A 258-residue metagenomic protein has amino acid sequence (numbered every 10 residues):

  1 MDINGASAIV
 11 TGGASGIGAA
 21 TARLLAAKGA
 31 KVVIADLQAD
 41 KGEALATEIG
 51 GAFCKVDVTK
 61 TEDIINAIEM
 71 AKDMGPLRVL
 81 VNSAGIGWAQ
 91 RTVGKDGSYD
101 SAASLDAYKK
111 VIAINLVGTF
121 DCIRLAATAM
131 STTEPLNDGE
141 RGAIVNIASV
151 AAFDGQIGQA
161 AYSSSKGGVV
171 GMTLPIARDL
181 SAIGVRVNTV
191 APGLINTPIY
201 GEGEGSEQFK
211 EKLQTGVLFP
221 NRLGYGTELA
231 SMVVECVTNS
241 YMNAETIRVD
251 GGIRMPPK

Functional and structural regions predicted by a protein language model:
D2-V33, I176: Canonical Rossmann dinucleotide-binding motif of NAD(H)/NADP(H)-dependent dehydrogenases/reductases, specifically
P76, G87-K109, T128, T132-D138 (+2 more regions): Conserved mid-core segment of classical short-chain dehydrogenase/reductases
I86, D100-I123, V145, V169: Catalytic Tyr-X3-Lys loop
G94-D96, A161, A182, L194-V217 (+1 more regions): A glycine/serine/threonine-rich, flexible loop-to-helix segment that serves as the NAD(P) cofactor-binding "lid"
I112-A113, E207-E228: Catalytic Tyr-x(3-8)-Lys segment
T128, A177-D179: Alpha-helical segment proximal to the catalytic Tyr-Lys
S149: Residue(s) in the substrate-gating loop at a strand-loop-helix junction that position the organic substrate next
Y225-V249, R254: C-terminal substrate-recognition "lid" of short-chain dehydrogenase/reductases
